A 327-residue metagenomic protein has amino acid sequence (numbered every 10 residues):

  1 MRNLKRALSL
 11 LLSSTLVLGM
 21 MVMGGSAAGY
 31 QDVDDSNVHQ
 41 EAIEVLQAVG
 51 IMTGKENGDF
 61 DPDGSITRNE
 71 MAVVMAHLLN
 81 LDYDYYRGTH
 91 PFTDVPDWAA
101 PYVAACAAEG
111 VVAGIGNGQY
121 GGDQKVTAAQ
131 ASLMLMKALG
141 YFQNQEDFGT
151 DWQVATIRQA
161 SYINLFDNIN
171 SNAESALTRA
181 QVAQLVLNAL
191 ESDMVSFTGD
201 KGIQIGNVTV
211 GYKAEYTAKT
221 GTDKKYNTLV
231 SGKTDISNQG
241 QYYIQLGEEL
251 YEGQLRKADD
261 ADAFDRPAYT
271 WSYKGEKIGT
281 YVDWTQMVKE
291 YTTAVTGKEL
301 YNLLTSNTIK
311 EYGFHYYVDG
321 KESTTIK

Functional and structural regions predicted by a protein language model:
R2-Q40, T53-N69, M75-P101, A108-A129 (+2 more regions): Feature responds to low-complexity, polar/acidic, surface-exposed segments characteristic of secreted/exported proteins
I43-M52: Mature N-terminal segment immediately following signal peptide/propeptide cleavage in secreted/periplasmic
R179: Extracellular structured ligand-interaction cores
K277-K327: Structural detector for short beta-strands of small beta-barrel domains
